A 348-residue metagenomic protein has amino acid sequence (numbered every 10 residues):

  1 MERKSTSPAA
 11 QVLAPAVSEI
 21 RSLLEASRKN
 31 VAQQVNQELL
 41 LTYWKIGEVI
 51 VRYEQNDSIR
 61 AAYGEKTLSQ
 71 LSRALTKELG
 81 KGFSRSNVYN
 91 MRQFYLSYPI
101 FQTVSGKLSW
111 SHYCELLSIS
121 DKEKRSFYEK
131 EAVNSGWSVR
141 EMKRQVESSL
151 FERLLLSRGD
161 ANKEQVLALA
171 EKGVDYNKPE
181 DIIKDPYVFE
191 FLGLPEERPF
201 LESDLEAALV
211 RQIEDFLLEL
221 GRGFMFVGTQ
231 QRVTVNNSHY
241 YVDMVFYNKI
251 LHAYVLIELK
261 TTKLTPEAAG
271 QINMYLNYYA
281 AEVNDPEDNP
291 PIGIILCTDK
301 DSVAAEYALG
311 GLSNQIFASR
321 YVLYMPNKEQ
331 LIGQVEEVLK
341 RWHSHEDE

Functional and structural regions predicted by a protein language model:
M1-E348: Basic, low-complexity intrinsically disordered segments
